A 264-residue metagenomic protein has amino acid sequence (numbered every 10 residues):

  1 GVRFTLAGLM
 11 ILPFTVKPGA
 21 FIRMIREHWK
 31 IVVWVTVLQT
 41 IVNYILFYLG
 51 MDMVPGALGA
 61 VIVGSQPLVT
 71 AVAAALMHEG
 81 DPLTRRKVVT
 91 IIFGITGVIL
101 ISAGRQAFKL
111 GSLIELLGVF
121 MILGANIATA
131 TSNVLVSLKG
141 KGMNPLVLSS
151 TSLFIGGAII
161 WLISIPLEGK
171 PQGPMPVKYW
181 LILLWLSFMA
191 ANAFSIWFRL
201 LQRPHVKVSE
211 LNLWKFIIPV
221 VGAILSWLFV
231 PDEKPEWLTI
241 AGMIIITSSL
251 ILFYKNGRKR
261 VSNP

Functional and structural regions predicted by a protein language model:
G1, M24-K30, A103-A128, I165-L184 (+1 more regions): Juxtamembrane helix-entry segments on the extracytoplasmic side of multipass membrane proteins
G1-V2, T40, Y44, L58-S65 (+2 more regions): Helix-helix packing/entry segments at the starts of transmembrane helices
T5, T36-I41, I45, L68-V72 (+7 more regions): Hydrophobic/small/kink-forming positions within alpha-helical transmembrane segments of polytopic membrane proteins
G8-L12, T70-M77, F108-E168, L183 (+3 more regions): Transmembrane alpha-helical segments that form core, pore/gating elements of small-molecule transporters/exporters
I11, V33, A73, R85-R105 (+2 more regions): Hydrophobic transmembrane alpha-helices of multi-pass small-molecule transport proteins
T15-V63, V98-I101, L186-V206: Specific transmembrane alpha-helical segments of multi-pass solute transporters/efflux pumps, especially DMT/EamA
E27-W34, L83-I95, M143-T151: Cytoplasmic-side transmembrane-helix entry/capping segments in multi-pass membrane proteins
V32-T36, Y48, A60, I91 (+5 more regions): Residue-level signature of transmembrane alpha-helical cores of multipass secondary-active transporters and flippases
